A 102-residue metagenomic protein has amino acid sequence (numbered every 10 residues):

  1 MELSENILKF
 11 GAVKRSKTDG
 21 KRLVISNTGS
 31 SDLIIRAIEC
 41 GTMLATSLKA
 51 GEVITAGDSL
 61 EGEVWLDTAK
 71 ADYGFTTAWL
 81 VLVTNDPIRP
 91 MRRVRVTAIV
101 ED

Functional and structural regions predicted by a protein language model:
M1-T28, A69, A98-D102: Beta-sheet-dominated interaction scaffolds and their linkers
G11, K49-I54, D67-T68: Beta-strand-rich interaction surfaces with strong enrichment in secreted/lumenal proteins
T18, S30-I35, P90-M91: Short acidic/proline- and small/hydrophobic-mixed sequence motifs that coincide with surface turns and coil-to-beta
T18, S59, Y73-T77: Extracellular Ig-like/FN3 beta-sandwich strand-entry sites
G20-N27, V64, A78-T84, V96: Buried hydrophobic-core signal for structured, non-transmembrane domains
S30-E61: Surface-exposed binding patches on compact interaction domains or structured appendages
G62-Y73: Extracellular/luminal low-complexity segments enriched in Ser/Thr/Pro
D72-V100: Terminal connector regions
